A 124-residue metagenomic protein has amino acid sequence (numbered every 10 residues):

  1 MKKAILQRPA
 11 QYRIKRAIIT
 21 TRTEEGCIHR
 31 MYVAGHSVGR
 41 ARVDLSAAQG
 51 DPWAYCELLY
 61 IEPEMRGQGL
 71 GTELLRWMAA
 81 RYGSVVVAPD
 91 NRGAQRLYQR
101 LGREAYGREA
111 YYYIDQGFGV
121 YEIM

Functional and structural regions predicted by a protein language model:
K3-W53, E57: Acetyl-CoA-dependent GNAT
H29-R30, P89-R92, E109-M124: C-terminal "cap" of GNAT-fold acetyltransferases
S37-G39, G71, G107: A structural microfeature
E57-R66: A short, internal acetyl-CoA/4′-phosphopantetheine-binding micro-motif in the GNAT/acyltransferase core
M65, G69-W77: Conserved acetyl-CoA pyrophosphate-binding loop and the N-cap/start of the following alpha-helix in GNAT-like
L74, G93-L97: Conserved short alpha-helix immediately C-terminal to the canonical SAM/SAH-binding motif I of Rossmann-like
A80-R92: Conserved GNAT acetyl-CoA-binding A-motif
L101-R108: Conserved acetyl-CoA-binding loop of GNAT-fold acetyltransferases
